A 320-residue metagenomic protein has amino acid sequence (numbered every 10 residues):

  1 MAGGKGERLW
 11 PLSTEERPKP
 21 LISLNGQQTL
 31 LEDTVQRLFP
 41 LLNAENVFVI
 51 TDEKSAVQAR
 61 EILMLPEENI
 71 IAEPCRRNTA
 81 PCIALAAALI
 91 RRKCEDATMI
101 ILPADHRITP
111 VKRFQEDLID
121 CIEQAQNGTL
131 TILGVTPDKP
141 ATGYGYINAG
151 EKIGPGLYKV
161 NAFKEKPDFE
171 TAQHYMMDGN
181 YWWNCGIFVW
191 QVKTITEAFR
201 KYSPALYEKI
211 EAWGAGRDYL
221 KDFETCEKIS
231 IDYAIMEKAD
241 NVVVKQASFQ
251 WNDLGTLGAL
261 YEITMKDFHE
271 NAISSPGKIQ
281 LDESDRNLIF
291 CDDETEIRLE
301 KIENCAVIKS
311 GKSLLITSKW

Functional and structural regions predicted by a protein language model:
M1-A2, I50, I100-P103, I132-T136 (+2 more regions): Short beta-strand segments
M1-T14: N-terminal nucleotide-binding beta1-loop-alpha1 segment
L9, A59-R60, I195, F199: Hydrophobic packing residues within well-ordered alpha-helices of enzyme cores
P11, E15, S23-P103, R107-R113 (+1 more regions): Conserved N-terminal catalytic core of the sugar/cofactor nucleotidyltransferase
L31, A86, D105, I147 (+3 more regions): Residue-level signal for inorganic ion chemistry
F48, M99, N180, I187-F188 (+2 more regions): A residue-level structural signature of the nucleotidyltransferase/glycosyltransferase Rossmann-like core
V111-I210, G214-T225, V243, E294 (+1 more regions): Conserved core of the sugar-phosphate nucleotidyltransferase
V192-W320: Left-handed beta-helix
